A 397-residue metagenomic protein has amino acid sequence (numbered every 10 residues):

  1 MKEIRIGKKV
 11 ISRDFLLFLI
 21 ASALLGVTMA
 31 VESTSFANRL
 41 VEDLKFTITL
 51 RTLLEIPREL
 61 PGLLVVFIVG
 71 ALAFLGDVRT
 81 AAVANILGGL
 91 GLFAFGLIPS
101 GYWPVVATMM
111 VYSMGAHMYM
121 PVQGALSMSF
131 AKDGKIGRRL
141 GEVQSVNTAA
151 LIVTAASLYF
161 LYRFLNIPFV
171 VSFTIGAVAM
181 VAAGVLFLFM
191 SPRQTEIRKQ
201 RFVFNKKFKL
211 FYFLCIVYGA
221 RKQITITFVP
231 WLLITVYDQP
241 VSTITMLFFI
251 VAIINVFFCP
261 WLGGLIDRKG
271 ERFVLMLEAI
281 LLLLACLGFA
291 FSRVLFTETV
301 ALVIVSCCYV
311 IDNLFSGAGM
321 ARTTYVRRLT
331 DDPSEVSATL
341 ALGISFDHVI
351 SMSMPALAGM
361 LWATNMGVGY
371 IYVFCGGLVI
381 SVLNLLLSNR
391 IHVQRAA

Functional and structural regions predicted by a protein language model:
K8-R13, L17-I20, L25, F67-A71 (+4 more regions): Multi-pass alpha-helical transporter architecture, strongest for 12-TM Major Facilitator/SLC carriers used
A23, G91, W103-Y119, T299-G317: Hydrophobic core of transmembrane alpha-helices in multi-pass small-molecule transporters, especially MFS/SLC-type
T34-T49, T227-I244, R328, A363: Short amphipathic helix-loop junctions that connect adjacent transmembrane helices in Major Facilitator Superfamily/SLC
L64-V78, Y162, F258-E271, W362-A363: Helix-to-loop junctions at the C-terminal end of transmembrane segments in multipass secondary transporters
A73-I86, R268-L281, V368: Cytoplasmic membrane-interface "Motif A"-like loop-to-helix N-cap segments of 12-TM Major Facilitator Superfamily
I86-S100, L281-E298: C-terminal ends and interior cores of transmembrane alpha-helices in multi-pass membrane transporters/permeases
M118-A131, G317-D331: Intracellular juxtamembrane helix-capping segments at the cytosolic ends of symmetry-related transmembrane helices
F160-V178, M360-S381: A membrane-interface helix-boundary motif in multi-pass transporters
